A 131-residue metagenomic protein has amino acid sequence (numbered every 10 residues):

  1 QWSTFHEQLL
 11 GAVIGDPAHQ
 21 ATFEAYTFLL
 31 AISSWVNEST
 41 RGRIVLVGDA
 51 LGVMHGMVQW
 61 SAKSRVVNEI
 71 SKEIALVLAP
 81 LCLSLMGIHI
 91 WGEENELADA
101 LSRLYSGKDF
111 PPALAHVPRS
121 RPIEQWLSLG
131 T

Functional and structural regions predicted by a protein language model:
Q1-Y26, G52-S61, R65: A short, polar/acidic, helix/strand-boundary loop motif
L10-V13, R43, P118: Amphipathic alpha-helical interaction segments
A25-S33: Short, hydrophobic alpha-helix immediately C-terminal to the catalytic nucleophile
I32-R103: RNase H catalytic domain
L81-T131: C-terminal functional segments of enzyme domains
